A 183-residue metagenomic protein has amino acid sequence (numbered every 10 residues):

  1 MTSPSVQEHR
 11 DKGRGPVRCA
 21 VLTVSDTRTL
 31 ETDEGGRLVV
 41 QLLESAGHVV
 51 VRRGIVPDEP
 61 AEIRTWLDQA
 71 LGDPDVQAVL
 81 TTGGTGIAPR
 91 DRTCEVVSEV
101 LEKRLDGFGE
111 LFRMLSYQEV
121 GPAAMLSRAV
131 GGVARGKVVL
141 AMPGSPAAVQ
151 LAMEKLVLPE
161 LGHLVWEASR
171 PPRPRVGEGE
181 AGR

Functional and structural regions predicted by a protein language model:
M1-R183: Non-catalytic beta/alpha edge segments that cap or flank active sites
